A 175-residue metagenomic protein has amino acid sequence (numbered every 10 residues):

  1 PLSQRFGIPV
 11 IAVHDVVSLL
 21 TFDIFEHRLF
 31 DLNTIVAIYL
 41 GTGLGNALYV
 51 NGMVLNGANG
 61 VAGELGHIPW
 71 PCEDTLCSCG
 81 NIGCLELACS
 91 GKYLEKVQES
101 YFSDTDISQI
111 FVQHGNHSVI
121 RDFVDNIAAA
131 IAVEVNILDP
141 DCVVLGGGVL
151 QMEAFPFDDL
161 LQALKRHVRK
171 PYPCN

Functional and structural regions predicted by a protein language model:
P1-S18: N-terminal glycine/serine-rich phosphate-binding loop of ATP-dependent small-molecule kinases, especially carbohydrate
Q4-I8, I24-L32, V54, P69-N175: ATP-binding/phosphotransfer module of carbohydrate and carboxylate kinases, centering on a glycine-rich
V16, G41-L44, G60, D74 (+1 more regions): Short, flexible active-site-adjacent loop segments at beta-strand->alpha-helix junctions, enriched in small/polar
I35-Y39, G45-A47, S78, V144: Short glycine-aspartate micro-motif
V50-N51: A cytosolic small-molecule/anion-sensing beta-strand core signal
V61-W70: Short, intrinsically disordered, charge-biased short linear motifs at domain edges
